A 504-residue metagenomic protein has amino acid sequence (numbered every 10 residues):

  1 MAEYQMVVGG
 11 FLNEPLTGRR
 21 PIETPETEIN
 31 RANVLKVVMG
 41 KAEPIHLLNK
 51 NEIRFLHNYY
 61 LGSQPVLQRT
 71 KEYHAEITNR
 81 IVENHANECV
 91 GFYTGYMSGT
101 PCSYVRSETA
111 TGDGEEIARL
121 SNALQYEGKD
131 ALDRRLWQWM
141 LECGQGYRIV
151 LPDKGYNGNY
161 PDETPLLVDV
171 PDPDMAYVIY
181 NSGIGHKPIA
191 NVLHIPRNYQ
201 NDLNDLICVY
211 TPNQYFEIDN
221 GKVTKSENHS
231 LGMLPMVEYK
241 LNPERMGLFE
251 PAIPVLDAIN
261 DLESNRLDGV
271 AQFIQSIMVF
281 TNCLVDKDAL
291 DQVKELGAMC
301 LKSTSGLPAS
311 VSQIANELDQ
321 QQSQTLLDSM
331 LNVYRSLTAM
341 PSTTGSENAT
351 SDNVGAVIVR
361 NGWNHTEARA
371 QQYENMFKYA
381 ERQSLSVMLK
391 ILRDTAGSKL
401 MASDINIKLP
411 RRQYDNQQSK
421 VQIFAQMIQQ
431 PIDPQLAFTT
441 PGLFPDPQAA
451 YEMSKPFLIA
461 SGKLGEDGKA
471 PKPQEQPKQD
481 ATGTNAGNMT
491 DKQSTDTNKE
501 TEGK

Functional and structural regions predicted by a protein language model:
M1-L167, D496-K504: Extended, helix-rich architectural segments
Y4, K222-N361: Extended, charged amphipathic alpha-helical segments
N49, S323-Q324, T343-S346, Q418-S419 (+2 more regions): Extended hydrophobic-aromatic, low-complexity segments
T109-G114, S303-S419: Surface-exposed loop-to-helix/strand elements on domain peripheries
R134-R245: Extended, regular secondary-structure scaffolds
R135-W137, L151-P152, V270-I277, T344-T350 (+4 more regions): Short coil/turn segments at secondary-structure boundaries
D261, N265-V279, S336-E347, Y379-M401 (+3 more regions): Intrinsically disordered or highly flexible coil/loop and linker segments, enriched in small and charged/polar residues
V421, A425-K504: Activation/maturation switch segments at domain boundaries
